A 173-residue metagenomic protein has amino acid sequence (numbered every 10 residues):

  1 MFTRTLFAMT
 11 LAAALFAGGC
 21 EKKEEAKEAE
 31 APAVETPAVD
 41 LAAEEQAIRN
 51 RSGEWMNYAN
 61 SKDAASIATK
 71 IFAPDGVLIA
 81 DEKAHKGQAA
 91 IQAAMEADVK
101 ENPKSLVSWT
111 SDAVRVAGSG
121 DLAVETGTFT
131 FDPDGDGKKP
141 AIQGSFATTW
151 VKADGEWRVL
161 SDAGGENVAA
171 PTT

Functional and structural regions predicted by a protein language model:
M1-F7: Bacterial N-terminal signal peptides that target proteins for export
F16-G19: C-terminal motif of bacterial Sec signal peptides marking the signal peptidase cleavage site
E21-E25, Q143-A170: Short beta-strand edge/turn micro-motifs at domain boundaries
E21-K70, P171-T173: Short, low-complexity N-terminal intrinsically disordered segments enriched in polar/charged residues
A42, Q46, A64-G118, P140-A141: A solvent-exposed, acidic/Ser-Thr-rich amphipathic alpha-helical stretch
S52, M56-D63, D75, A80 (+5 more regions): Sec/Tat-exported extracytoplasmic proteins
R115-A123, K138, W150-E156: A short, structured loop/turn motif at beta-sheet edges
G120-F131, G144: A short hydrophobic beta-strand element
